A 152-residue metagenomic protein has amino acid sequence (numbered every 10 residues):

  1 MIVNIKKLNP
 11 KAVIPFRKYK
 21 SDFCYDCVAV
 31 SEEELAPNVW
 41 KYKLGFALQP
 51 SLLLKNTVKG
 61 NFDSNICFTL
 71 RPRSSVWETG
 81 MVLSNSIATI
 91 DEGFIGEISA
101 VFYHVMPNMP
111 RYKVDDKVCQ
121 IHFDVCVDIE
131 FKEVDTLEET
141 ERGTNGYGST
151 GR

Functional and structural regions predicted by a protein language model:
M1-R152: DUTPase catalytic domain/fold
